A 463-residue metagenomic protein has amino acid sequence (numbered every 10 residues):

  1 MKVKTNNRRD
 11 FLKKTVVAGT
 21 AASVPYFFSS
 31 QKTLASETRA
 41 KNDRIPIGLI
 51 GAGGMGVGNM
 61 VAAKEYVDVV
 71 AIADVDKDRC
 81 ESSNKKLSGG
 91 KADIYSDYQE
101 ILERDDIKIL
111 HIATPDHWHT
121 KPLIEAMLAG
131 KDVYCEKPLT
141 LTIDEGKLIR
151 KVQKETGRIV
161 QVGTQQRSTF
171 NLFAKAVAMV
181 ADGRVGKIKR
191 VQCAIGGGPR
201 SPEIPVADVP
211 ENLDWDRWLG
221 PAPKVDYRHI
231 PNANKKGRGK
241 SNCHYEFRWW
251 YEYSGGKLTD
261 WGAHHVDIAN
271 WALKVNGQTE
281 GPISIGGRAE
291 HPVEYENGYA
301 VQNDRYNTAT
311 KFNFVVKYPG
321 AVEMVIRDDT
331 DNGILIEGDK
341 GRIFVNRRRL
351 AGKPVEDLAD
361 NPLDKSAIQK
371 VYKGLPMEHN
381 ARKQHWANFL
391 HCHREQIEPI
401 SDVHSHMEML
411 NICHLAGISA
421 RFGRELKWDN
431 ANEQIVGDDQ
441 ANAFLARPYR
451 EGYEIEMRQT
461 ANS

Functional and structural regions predicted by a protein language model:
K2-G19: N-terminal secretory signal peptides and thylakoid transit peptides that target proteins across membranes
K14-S23, F27, L34-A35, K236 (+4 more regions): C-terminal helical cap and adjacent loop that interface with cofactors, partners, or active-site loops
A18-S88, R167-T169, A269: N-terminal Rossmann-like dinucleotide-binding module
G51, R184-P202, D214-D216, G220-R228 (+2 more regions): NAD(P)-dependent dehydrogenases' Rossmann-like dinucleotide-binding region
I109-H111: N-terminal Rossmann-like NAD(P) cofactor-binding module of classical short-chain dehydrogenase/reductase
P115-D116, T120-S168, G183: Beta-strand-loop-alpha-helix segment that lines the small-molecule cofactor/substrate pocket of alpha/beta enzymes
V152-R158, A174-K189, G197, A207-V209: Basic phosphate/pyrophosphate-binding loop/patch that engages nucleotide-derived ligands
D216-P319: Rossmann-like dinucleotide-binding domain that binds NAD(P)(H)
